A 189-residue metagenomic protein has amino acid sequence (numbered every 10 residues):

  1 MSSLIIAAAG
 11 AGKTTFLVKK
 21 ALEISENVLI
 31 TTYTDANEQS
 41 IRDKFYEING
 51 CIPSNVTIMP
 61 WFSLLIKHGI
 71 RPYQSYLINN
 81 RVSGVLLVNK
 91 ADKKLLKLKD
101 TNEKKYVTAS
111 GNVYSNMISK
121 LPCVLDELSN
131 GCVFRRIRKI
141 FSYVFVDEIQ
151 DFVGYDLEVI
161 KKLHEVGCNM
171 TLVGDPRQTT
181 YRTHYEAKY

Functional and structural regions predicted by a protein language model:
M1-P72: P-loop NTPase Walker
S2-A11, T15-L17, E23, Y143 (+1 more regions): Conserved helicase motor core of SF1/SF2 NTP-dependent helicases
T14, A36, I52-C123: Coupling/switch/interface segments within P-loop NTPase motor domains and analogous charged loops in nucleic-acid
S25, G84-N89, E186-A187: Extended interaction regions within the primary functional domain
I30, V144-D147: Short catalytic-loop micro-motif centered on adjacent basic/acidic residues
E47-N49, S75, A187-Y189: Short, hinge-like loop/turn segments at secondary-structure boundaries
I58, K104-F145, F152-V159: Conserved helicase/translocase P-loop NTPase motor core
I70, I149-Q150: Conserved ATP-binding/catalytic motifs of P-loop helicase motor domains
